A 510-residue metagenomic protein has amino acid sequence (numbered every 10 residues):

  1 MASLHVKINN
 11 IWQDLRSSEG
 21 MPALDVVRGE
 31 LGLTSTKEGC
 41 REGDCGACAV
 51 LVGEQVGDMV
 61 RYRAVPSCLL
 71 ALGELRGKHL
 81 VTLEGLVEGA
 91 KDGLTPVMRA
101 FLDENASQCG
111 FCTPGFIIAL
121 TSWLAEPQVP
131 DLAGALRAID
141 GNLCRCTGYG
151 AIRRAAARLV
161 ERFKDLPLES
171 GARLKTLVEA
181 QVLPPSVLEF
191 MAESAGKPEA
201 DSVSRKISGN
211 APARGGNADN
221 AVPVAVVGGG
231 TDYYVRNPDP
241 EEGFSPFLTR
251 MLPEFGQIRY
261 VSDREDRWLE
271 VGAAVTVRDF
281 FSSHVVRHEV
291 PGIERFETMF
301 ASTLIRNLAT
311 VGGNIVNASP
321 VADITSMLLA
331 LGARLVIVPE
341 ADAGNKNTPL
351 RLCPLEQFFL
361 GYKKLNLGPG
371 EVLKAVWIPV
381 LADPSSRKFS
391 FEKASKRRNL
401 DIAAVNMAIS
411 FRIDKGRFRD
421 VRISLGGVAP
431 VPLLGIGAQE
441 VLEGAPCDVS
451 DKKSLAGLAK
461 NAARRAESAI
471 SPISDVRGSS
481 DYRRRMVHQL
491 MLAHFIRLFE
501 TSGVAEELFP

Functional and structural regions predicted by a protein language model:
M1-I11: Eukaryote-biased recognition of intrinsically disordered, low-complexity regulatory segments
K7, L51-V52, A64-S67, P96-L102 (+3 more regions): C-terminal structural segment of proteins
I11-G20: Short, contiguous acidic and Ser/Thr-rich linear segments
R16, K37-G46, N105-G115, D140-G150: Cysteine-centered iron-sulfur cluster-binding motifs in ferredoxin-type domains/subunits of redox enzymes
E19-V50: A basic, amphipathic helix-loop patch mediating RNA/tRNA/ribosome contacts
V52-T82: S4-like RNA-binding module at protein N-termini
